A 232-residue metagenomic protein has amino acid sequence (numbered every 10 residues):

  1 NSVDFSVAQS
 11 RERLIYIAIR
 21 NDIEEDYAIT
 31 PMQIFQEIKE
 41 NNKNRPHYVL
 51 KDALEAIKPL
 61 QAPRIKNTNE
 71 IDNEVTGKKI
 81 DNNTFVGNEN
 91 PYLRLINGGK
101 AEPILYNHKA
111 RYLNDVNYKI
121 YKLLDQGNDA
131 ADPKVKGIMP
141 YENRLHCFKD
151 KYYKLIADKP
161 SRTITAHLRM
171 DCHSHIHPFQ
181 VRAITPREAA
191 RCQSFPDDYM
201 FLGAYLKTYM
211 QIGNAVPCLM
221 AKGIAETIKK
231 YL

Functional and structural regions predicted by a protein language model:
N1-I138: Class I S-adenosyl-L-methionine
A8-S10, D158, P186: A short, structural micro-pattern
I65-K66, S174-P178: Short conserved micro-motifs at the rims of enzyme active sites and ligand-binding pockets
D125-D171, A183: Substrate-recognition/cap regions that form aromatic- and gly/pro-loop-enriched pockets for small-molecule ligands
I164, T185, C192, G213 (+1 more regions): Hydrophobic, well-ordered secondary-structure elements that form the walls of internal hydrophobic environments
P178-D197: Low-complexity, glycine/alanine/valine/leucine- and proline-rich hydrophobic stretches
Y199-G203: Active-site and glycan-interaction determinants of carbohydrate-active enzymes
A204-L232: Generic C-terminus detector
